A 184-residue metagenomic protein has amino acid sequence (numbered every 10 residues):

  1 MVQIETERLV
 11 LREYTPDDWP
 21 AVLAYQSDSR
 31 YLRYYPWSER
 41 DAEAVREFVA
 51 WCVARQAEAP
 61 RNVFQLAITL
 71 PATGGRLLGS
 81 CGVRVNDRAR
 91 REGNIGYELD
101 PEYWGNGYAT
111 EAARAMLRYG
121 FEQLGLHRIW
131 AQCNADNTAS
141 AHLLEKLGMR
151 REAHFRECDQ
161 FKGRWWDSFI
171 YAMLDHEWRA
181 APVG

Functional and structural regions predicted by a protein language model:
M1-E102, Y119, Q123, R164-G184: GNAT-family acyltransferases
Y14, V85-N86, W130-Q132, R150-W166: Conserved catalytic-core motifs of GNAT/GCN5-like acyltransferases
S38, Q65, A115, Q132-C133 (+1 more regions): Proline- and acidic/polar-enriched loop/turn elements at helix boundaries
D41, D136, D159: Positions that flank functional sites
S80, N94, A109-L117, F155 (+1 more regions): A generic structured-segment signal
Y97, G105-E122, T138-K146: Conserved acetyl-CoA-binding loop-helix of GNAT-fold acetyltransferases
